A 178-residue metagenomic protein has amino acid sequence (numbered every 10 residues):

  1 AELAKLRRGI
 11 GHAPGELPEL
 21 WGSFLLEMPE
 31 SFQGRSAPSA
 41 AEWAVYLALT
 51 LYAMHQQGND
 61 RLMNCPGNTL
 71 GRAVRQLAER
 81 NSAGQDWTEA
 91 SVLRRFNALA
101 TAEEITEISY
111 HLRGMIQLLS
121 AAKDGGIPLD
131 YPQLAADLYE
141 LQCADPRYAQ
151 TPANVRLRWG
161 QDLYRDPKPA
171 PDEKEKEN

Functional and structural regions predicted by a protein language model:
A1-S36, L47: N-terminal domain-start signal
A4, P18, G22, A40-T50 (+5 more regions): Non-catalytic, well-ordered alpha-helical scaffold segments
G9-A13, A37-A41, G58, L62 (+2 more regions): Conserved aromatic-histidine-acidic binding/catalytic patches
G11-P14, P29, T50-Q57, A78-S82 (+2 more regions): Hydrophobic/aromatic-lined pockets within catalytic cores
L17-L20, R35-P38, H55-Q56, L77-G84 (+2 more regions): Short, charged low-complexity intrinsically disordered segments located at boundaries of structured domains
P29-E79: Aromatic- and glycine-enriched beta-alpha-beta binding-site module
M63-D137: Conserved binding-pocket/active-site segment within a compact domain
I105-N178: Elongated scaffolding segments in large macromolecular assemblies, built predominantly from amphipathic alpha-helices
